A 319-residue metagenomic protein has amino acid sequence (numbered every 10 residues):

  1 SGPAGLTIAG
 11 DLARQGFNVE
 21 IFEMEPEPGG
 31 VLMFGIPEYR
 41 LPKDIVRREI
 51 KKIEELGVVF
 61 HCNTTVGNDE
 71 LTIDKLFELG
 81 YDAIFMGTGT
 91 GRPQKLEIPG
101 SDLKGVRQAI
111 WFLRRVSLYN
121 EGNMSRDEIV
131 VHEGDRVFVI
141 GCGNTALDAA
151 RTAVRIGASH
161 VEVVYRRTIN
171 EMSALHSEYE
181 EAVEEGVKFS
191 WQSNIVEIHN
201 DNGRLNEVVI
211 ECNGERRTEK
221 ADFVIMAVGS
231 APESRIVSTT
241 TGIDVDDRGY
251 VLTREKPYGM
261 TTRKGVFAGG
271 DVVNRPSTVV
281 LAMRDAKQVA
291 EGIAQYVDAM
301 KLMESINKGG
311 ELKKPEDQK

Functional and structural regions predicted by a protein language model:
S1-A4, V131-G143: Beta1/beta-strand and adjacent pyrophosphate-binding region of the FAD-binding site in flavoprotein oxidoreductases
S1-I21, T145-V154: N-terminal Rossmann-like FAD-binding beta1-loop-alpha1 element of flavoenzymes
A4, R47-I98, V196-V209, F223-I225 (+1 more regions): Feature captures the FAD/FMN-dependent oxidoreductase FAD-binding
N18-E20, D82, R136, S159-E162: Residues at the starts of beta-strands that form the adenosine-phosphate
I21, E25-E55, F60, A150-E197 (+1 more regions): Rossmann-like dinucleotide-binding cores of NAD(P)H-dependent redox enzymes
N63, E133-V137, Q192, R263: Phosphate-coordination loops involved in phosphoryl transfer and adenosine-cofactor binding
K104-G134, N200, F223-P276: FAD-site-proximal beta/loop scaffold in flavoenzymes
A149, V272-M303: A conserved FAD-binding loop/helix module that cradles the flavin
